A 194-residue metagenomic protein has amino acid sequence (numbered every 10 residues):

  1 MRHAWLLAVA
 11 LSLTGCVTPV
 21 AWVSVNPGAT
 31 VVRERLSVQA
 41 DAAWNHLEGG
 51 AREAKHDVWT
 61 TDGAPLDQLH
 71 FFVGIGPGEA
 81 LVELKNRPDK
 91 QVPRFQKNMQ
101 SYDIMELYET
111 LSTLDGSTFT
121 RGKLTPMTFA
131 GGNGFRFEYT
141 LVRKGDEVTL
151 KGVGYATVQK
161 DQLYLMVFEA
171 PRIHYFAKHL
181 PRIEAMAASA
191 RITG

Functional and structural regions predicted by a protein language model:
M1-C16: Sec-dependent bacterial lipoprotein signal peptides
T14-V32: Bacterial Sec signal peptide processing site at the extreme N-terminus
W22, A51-K151: Conserved polar/disulfide-associated segments of primarily extracytoplasmic proteins
P27-S37, Y108, L180: Short aromatic-glycine motifs in intrinsically disordered, low-complexity regions
V31-R35, Q39-D41, L66, G132-G134 (+1 more regions): Extracytoplasmic
R33-A51, M186-G194: Short conserved aromatic/hydrophobic patches within beta-strands of well-structured domains
R35, N98, Y102, A177-P181: Soluble non-cytosolic domains of exported or imported proteins
T125-G194: Short, well-structured beta-strand
